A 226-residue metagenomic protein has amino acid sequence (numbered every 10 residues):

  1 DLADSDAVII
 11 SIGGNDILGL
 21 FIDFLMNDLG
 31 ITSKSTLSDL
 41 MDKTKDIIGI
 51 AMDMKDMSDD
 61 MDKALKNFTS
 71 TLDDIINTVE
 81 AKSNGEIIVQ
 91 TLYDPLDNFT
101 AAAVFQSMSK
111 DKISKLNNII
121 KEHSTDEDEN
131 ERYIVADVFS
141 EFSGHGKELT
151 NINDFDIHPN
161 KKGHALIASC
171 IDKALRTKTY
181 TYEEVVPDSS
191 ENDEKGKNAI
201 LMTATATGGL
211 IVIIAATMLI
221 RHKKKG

Functional and structural regions predicted by a protein language model:
D1-K63, D94-D97: Oxyanion-hole/transition-state-stabilizing segment in secreted/luminal serine hydrolases and related acyltransferases
A3-D6, G19, K66, S70-N77 (+6 more regions): Solvent-exposed, polar/charged alpha-helical surfaces in well-ordered, non-transmembrane soluble domains, broadly
A3-V8, A81-I88, D128-I134: Loop/turn elements at helix/coil->beta-strand transitions in domains of secreted/extracellular proteins
G49-S58, D73-K110: Active-site segments of SGNH/GDSL-like serine hydrolases that catalyze O-acetyl group transfer/hydrolysis on lipids
L92-D188: Catalytic His-Asp segment of secreted/periplasmic serine-dependent ester chemistry enzymes
D188-M202: Extracellular Ser/Thr-rich, low-complexity/disordered mucin-like segments
T205-A216: Core hydrophobic alpha-helical transmembrane segments of single-pass membrane proteins
I214-G226: C-terminal membrane-anchoring or membrane-association module
